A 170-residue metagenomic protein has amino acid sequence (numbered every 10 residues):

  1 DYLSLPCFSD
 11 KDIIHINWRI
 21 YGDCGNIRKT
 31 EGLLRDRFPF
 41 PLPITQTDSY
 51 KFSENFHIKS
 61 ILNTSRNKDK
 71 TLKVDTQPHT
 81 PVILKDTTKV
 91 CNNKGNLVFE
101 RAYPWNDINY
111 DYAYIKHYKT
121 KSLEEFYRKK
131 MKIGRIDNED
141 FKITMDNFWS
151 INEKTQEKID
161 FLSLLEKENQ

Functional and structural regions predicted by a protein language model:
D1-Q170: Catalytic-site signature of metal-activated, phosphate-bearing donor transferases, centered on the GT-A/GT-A-like
